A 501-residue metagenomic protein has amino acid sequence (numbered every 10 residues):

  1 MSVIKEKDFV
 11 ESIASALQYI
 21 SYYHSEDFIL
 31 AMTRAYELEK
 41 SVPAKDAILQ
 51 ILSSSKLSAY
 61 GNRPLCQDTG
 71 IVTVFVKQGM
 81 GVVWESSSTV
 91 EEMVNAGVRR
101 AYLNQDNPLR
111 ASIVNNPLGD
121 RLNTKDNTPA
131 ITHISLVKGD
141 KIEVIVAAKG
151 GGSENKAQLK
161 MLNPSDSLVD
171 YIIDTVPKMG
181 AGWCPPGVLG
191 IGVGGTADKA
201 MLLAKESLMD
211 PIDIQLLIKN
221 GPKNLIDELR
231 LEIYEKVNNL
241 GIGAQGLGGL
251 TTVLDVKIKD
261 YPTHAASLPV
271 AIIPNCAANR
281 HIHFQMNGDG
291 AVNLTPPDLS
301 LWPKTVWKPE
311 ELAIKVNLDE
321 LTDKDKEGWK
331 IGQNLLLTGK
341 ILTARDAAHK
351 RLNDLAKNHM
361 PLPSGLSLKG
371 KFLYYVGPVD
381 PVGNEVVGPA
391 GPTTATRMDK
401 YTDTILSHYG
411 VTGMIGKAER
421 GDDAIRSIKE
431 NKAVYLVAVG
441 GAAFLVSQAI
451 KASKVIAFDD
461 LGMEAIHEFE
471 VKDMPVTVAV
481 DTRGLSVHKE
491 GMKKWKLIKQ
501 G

Functional and structural regions predicted by a protein language model:
M1-P309, S407: Non-transmembrane, aqueous-exposed alpha-helical and coiled segments at domain scale
G139, K149-S153, G194-G195, E419-G421 (+3 more regions): Short acidic/polar capping segments at secondary-structure boundaries
L208, I212-G241, Q245-G248, T343-M474: Feature captures the catalytic cores and cofactor-binding loops of soluble hydro-lyases/lyases that act on carboxylate
G248-V256, T263-H264, A277, Q448-G501: C-terminal binding/interaction regions
E311-L321: Short, structured beta-strand/loop micro-motifs enriched in basic residues and often containing a Trp
G328-W329, L335: Short, well-ordered loop/turn sites that connect or cap secondary structure elements
N334, K340-A344: Short, charged beta-turn/beta-strand-edge "cap" motif at the junction between a beta-strand and an adjacent loop
